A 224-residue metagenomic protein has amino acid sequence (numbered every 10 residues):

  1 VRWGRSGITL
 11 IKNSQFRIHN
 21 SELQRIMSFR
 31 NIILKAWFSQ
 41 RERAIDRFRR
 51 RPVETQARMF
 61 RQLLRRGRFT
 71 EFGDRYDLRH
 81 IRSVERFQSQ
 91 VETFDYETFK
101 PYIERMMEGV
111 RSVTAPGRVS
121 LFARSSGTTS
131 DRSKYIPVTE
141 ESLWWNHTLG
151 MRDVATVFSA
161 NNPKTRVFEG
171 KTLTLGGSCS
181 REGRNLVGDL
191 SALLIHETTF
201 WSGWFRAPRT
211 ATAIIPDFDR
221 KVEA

Functional and structural regions predicted by a protein language model:
V1-R5, I11-I26: Short, basic, low-complexity termini and linkers enriched in Ser/Thr/Gly/Pro that act as targeting/leader peptides
I26-R124, S130-A224: Nucleotide 5′-phosphate-binding alpha/beta core
